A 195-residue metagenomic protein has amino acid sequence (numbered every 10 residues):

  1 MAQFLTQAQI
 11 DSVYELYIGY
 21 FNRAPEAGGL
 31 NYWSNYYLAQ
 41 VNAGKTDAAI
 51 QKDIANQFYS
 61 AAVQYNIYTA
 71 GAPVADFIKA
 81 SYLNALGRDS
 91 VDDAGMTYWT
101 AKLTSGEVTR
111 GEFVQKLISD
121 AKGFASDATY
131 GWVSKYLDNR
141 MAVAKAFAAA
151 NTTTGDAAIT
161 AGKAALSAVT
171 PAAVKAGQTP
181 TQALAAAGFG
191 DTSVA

Functional and structural regions predicted by a protein language model:
M1-A195: Substrate/cofactor-recognition hotspot
